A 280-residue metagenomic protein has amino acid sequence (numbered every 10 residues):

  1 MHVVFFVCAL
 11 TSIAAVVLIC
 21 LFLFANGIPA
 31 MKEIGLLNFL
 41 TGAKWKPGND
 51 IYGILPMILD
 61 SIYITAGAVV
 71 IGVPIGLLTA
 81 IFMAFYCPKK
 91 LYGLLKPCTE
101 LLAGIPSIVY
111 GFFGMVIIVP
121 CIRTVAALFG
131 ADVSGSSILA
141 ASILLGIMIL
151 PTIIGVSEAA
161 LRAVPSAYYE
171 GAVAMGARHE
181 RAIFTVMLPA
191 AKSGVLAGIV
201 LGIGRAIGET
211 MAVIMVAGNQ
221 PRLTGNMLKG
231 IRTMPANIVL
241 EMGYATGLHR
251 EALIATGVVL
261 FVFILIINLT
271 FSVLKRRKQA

Functional and structural regions predicted by a protein language model:
H2, I75-G114: Cytoplasmic-entry segments and transmembrane alpha-helices of multi-pass inner-membrane transporters
V17-T41, L228: Interfacial/capping segments of alpha-helical transmembrane domains
E33-Y52, G111-I147, G218: Membrane-interfacial helix termini and adjacent extracytoplasmic/periplasmic loops of multi-pass transporters
I54-F82: Transmembrane alpha-helix signature in integral membrane proteins
P97, L101, V156-S157, L161 (+1 more regions): Transmembrane alpha-helices
P106, M175-G176, P189: Glycine/proline-centered hinge or cleavage motifs at structural transition points of membrane proteins
E158-R162, S166, V173, G243-A280: C-terminal transmembrane helix and the adjacent membrane-cytosol boundary/short C-terminal tail of inner/organellar
V213-F261: Interhelical loop and adjacent transmembrane-helix boundary motif in polytopic membrane transport permeases
